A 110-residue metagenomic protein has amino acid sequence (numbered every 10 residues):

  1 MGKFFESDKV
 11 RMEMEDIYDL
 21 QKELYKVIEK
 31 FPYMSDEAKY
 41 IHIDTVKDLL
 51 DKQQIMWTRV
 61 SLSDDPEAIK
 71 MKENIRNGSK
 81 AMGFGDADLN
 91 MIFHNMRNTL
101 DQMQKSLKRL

Functional and structural regions predicted by a protein language model:
M1-I41: Short terminal alpha-helical segments
S7, S35, S61-S63, S79 (+1 more regions): Generic serine detector
R11-M14, Y18, I43-L50, R76-S79 (+2 more regions): Generic structural concept
M14-I17, Q21, Q53, D86-L89: Long amphipathic alpha-helices with heptad-repeat character, especially coiled-coil-forming segments used
K22-Y25, D36, T58, A87 (+2 more regions): Residue-level signal for secondary-structure boundary elements
Y25-K70: Amphipathic alpha-helical interaction modules
E73-L110: Amphipathic alpha-helical binding modules
